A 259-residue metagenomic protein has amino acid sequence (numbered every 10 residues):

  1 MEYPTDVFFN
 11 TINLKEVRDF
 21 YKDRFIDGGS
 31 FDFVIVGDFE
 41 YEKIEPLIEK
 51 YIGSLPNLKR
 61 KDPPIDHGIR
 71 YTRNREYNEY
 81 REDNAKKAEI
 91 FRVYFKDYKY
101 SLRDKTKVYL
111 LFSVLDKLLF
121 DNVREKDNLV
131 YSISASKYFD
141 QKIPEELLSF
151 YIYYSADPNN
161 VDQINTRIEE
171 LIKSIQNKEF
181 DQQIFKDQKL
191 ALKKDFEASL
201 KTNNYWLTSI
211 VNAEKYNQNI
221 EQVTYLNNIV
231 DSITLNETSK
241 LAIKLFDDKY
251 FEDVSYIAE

Functional and structural regions predicted by a protein language model:
M1-F9, G29-V36, K87-Y98, R124-S232 (+1 more regions): M16 family metallopeptidases and their MPP-like homologs
F20, L47-L55, K96, V114-L118 (+6 more regions): Generic, well-ordered alpha-helical scaffold segments in large soluble proteins
D27, D32-F91, F95-Y98, E259: An aromatic/glycine/proline-enriched structural segment found at the starts of mature extracellular/organellar domains
Y41-E45, S101-D104, N159-I164: Short, conserved charged micro-motifs
L102-L115: Active/ligand-binding-proximal structured segments within catalytic/core domains that scaffold catalytic residues
L235-I243: Low-complexity, intrinsically disordered Gly/Pro/Thr-rich segments
L245-D247: Short segments within alpha-helical structural elements
